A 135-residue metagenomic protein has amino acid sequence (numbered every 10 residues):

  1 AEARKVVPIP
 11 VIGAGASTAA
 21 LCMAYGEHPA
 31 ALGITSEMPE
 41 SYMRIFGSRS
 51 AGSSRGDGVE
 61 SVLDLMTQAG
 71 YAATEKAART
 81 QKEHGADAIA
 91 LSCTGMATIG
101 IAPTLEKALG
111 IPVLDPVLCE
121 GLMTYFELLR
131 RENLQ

Functional and structural regions predicted by a protein language model:
A1-Q135: Non-catalytic structural scaffold of enzyme domains
